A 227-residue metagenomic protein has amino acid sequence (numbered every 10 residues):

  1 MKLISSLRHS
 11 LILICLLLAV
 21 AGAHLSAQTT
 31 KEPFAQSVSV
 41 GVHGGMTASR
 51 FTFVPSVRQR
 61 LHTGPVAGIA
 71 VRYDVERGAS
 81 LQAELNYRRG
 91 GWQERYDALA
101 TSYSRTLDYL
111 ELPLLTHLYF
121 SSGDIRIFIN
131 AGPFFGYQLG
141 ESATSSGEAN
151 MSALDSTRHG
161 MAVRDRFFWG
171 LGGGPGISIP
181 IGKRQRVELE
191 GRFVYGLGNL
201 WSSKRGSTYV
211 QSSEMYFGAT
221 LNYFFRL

Functional and structural regions predicted by a protein language model:
M1-Q36, L227: Cleavable N-terminal export/targeting peptides
A27-V71, R226: Short glycine/proline- and aromatic-enriched beta-strand/turn motifs that initiate or cap beta-hairpins
Q28-T30, F34, V38-S39, R72-A149 (+2 more regions): Gram-negative (and chloroplast) outer-membrane scaffold detector with strong preference for beta-barrel transmembrane
Q36-V38, L61-P65, T106-L112, I125 (+2 more regions): Residues that define the transmembrane beta-barrel architecture of outer-membrane proteins
G44-A48, L85-Y87, F193: Short, small-residue-rich loop/turn micro-motifs
R50-R60, R89-D108, Y137-F168, N199-E214: Extracellular/periplasm-exposed beta-strand and loop segments of Gram-negative cell-envelope proteins, dominated by
E84, F168, G173, P180-L227: Predominantly the C-terminal beta-signal and adjacent terminal strand-loop region of outer-membrane beta-barrel
